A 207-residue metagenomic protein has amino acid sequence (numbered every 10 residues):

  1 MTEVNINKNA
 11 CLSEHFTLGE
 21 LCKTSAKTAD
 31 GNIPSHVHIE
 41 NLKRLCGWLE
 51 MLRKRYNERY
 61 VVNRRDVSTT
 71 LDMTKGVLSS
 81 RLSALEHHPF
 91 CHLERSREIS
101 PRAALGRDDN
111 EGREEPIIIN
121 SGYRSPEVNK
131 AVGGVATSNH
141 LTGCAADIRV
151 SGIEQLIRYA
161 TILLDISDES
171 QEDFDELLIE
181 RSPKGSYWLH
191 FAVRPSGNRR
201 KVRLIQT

Functional and structural regions predicted by a protein language model:
M1-R55, R81, R200-K201, I205-T207: Extracytoplasmic cell-surface/polysaccharide-interacting catalytic and binding patches
N41, L45-W48, V128, C144 (+2 more regions): Amphipathic alpha-helical interface surfaces
C46, E50-Y60, E115-G133: Extended, low-complexity, intrinsically disordered C-terminal regulatory tails of eukaryotic serine/threonine kinases
E50-N57, D109, L164-D168: N-terminal cationic-hydrophobic initiation segments that often serve targeting/anchoring roles
Y56-N63, G112-I117, E172-E180: Short glycine-rich, low-complexity/disordered patches
E58-E114: Intrinsic disorder/low-complexity segments
E114, L141-A145: Short connector loops at helix/strand junctions that flank enzyme active sites, especially segments positioning acidic
T137, T142, V150-T207: Catalytic cores and adjacent binding grooves of peptidoglycan-active enzymes
